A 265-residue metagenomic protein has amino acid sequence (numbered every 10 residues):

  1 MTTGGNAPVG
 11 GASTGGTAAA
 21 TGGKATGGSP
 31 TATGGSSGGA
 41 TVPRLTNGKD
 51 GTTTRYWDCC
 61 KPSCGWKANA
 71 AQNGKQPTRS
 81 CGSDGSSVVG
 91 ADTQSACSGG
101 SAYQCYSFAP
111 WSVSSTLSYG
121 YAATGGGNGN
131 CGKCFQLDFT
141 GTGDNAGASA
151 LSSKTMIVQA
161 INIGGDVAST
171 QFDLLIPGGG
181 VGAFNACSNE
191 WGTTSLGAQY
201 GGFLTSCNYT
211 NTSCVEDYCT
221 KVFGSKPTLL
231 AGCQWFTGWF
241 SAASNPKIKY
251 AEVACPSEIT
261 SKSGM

Functional and structural regions predicted by a protein language model:
M1-T41: Ser/Thr-rich, Pro/Gly/Ala-heavy low-complexity intrinsically disordered linkers and tails of secreted extracellular
S13, G39-M265: Mature exported/compartmentalized surface modules and terminal targeting/interaction regions
